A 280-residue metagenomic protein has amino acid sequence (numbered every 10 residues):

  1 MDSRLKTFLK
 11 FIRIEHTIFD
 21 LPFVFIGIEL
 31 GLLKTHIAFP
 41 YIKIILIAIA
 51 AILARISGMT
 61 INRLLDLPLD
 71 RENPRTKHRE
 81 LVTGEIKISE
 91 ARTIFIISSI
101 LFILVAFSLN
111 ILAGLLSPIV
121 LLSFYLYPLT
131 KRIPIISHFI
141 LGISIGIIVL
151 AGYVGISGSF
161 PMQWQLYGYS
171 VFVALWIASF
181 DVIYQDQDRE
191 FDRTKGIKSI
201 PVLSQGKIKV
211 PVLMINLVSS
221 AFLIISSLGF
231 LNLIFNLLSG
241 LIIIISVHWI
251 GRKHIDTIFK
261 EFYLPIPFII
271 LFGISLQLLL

Functional and structural regions predicted by a protein language model:
M1-L280: Multi-pass alpha-helical membrane architecture of UbiA-family and related isoprenoid/lipid prenyltransferases
